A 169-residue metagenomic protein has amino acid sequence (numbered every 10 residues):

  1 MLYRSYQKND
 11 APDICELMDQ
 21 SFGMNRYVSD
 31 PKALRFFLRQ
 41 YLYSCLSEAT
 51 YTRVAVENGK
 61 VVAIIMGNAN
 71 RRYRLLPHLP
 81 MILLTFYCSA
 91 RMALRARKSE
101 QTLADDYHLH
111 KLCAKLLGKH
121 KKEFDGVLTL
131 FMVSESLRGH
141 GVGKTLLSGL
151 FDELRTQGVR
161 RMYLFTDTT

Functional and structural regions predicted by a protein language model:
L2-E16, A69: A short beta-loop-alpha structural element at the N-terminal edge of CoA-dependent acyl/N-acetyltransferase catalytic
F22-Y41, P80-T85, R95-K98: Conserved GNAT-fold acetyl-CoA-binding loop/helix
P31-T52, L116-L117: Active-site rim helix/loop that mediates acceptor-substrate recognition in acyltransferases
V54, K60-A69, V127, M132: Conserved beta-strand in the GNAT
R72-D125: Conserved acyl-donor/pantetheine-binding loop and adjacent beta-alpha core of acyl/acetyltransferases and related
K111-K115, H140, K144-T145, T156 (+1 more regions): Conserved active-site alpha-helix within GNAT-family acetyltransferase domains
D125-G126, L154-D167: Conserved GNAT acetyl-CoA-binding A-motif
L130-V133, G139-D152: Conserved acetyl-CoA-binding loop-helix of GNAT-fold acetyltransferases
